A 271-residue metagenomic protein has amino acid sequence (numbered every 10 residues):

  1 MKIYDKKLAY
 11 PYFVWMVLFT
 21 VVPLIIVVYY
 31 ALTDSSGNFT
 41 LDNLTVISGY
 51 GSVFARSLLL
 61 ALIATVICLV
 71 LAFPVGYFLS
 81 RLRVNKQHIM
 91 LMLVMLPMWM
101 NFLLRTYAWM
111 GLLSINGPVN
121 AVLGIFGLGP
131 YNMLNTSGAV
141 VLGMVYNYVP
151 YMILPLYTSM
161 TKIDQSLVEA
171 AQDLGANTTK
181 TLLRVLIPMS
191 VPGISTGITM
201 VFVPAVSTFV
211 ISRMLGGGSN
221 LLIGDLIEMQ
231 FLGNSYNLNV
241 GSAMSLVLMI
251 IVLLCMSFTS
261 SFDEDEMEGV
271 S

Functional and structural regions predicted by a protein language model:
K2-Y12, V22, I26-Y30, Y157-V168 (+2 more regions): C-terminal transmembrane helix and the adjacent membrane-cytosol boundary/short C-terminal tail of inner/organellar
K6, V14-G51, L112-N116, G218 (+2 more regions): Short membrane-interfacial helix/loop motifs at transmembrane-helix boundaries
L8-A9, V75-L112, V168-E169, L182-L183 (+1 more regions): Cytoplasmic-entry segments and transmembrane alpha-helices of multi-pass inner-membrane transporters
P11-T20, L96, Y146, M152-M160 (+3 more regions): Transmembrane alpha-helices
V21-Y29, V70-V75, L103-Y107, N120 (+3 more regions): Membrane-embedded alpha-helices of multi-pass transport/permease systems
L41, T106-V145, T179, L215-S219: Membrane-interfacial helix termini and adjacent extracytoplasmic/periplasmic loops of multi-pass transporters
L41-G49, V53, F209, R213-M267: Interhelical loop and adjacent transmembrane-helix boundary motif in polytopic membrane transport permeases
G49-R81, T178: Transmembrane alpha-helix signature in integral membrane proteins
